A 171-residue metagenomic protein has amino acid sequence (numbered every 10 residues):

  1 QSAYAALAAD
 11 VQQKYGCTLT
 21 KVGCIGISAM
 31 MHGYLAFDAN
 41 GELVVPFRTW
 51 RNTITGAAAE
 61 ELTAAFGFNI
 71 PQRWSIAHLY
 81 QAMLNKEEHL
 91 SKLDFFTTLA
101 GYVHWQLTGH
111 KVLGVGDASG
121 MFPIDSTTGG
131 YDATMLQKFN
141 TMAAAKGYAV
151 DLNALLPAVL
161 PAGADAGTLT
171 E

Functional and structural regions predicted by a protein language model:
Q1-P46, E60, A64, K92 (+1 more regions): N-terminal glycine/serine-rich phosphate-binding loop of ATP-dependent small-molecule kinases, especially carbohydrate
F37, F66-E171: Gly/Ser/Thr-rich active-site cleft segment
N52: Carbohydrate-associated surface elements
T55: Gly/Ser-rich phosphate-binding catalytic loop and adjacent alpha/beta segment that cradle a phosphoryl group at enzyme
